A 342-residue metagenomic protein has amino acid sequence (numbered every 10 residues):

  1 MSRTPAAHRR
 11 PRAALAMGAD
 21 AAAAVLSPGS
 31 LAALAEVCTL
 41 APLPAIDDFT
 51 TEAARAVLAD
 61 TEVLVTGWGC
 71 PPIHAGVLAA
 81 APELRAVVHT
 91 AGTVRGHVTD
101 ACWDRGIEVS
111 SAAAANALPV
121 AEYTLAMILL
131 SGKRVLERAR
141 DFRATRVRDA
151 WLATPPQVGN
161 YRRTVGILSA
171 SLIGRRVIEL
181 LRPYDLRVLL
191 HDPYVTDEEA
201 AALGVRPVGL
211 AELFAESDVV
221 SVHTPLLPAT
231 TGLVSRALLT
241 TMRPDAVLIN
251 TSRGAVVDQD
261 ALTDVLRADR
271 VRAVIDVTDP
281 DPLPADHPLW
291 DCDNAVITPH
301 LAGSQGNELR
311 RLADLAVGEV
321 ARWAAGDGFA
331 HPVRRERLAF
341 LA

Functional and structural regions predicted by a protein language model:
S2-S110, S235: An N-terminal-biased, well-structured beta-alpha scaffold segment characteristic of Rossmann-like dinucleotide-binding
G67, T90-A91, I107-A115, D192 (+2 more regions): Short beta->alpha connector loops at strand-helix junctions that form conserved, small/polar/Pro-enriched
P72-I73, P193-P288: Rossmann-like adenosine-cofactor binding region
R105-I107, A112-T164, E179, F329: Phosphate-binding beta-alpha-beta segment of Rossmann-like dinucleotide-binding domains, i.e., the NAD(P)
A170-S171: Glycine-rich Rossmann-fold phosphate-binding loop(s) that bind the pyrophosphate of adenine dinucleotide cofactors
G174-R175: N-terminal Rossmann-fold NAD(P) dinucleotide-binding loop
C292-D314: Adenosine-phosphate binding glycine-rich loop
L312-A342: NAD(P)-dependent dehydrogenase/reductase Rossmann-like domain
